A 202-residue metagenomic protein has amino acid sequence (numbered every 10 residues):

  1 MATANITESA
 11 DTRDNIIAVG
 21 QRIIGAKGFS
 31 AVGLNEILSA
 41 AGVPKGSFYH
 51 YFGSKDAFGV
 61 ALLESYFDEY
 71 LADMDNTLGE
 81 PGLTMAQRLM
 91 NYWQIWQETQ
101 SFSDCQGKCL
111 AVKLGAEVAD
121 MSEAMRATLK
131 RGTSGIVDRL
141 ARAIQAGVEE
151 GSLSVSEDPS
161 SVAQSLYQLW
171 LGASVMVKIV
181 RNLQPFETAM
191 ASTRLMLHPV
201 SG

Functional and structural regions predicted by a protein language model:
M1-D11: N-terminal intrinsically disordered/low-complexity leader segments
A2, N15, V19-A61: Helix-turn-helix
D14, A18, C109-V112: Short alpha-helical elements of helix-turn-helix
A61, D75-G107, P159-L166: Hydrophobic alpha-helical connector segments
E64-Y70: Short, basic, alpha-helical segments at the C-terminal edge of helix-turn-helix-like DNA-binding modules
R88, F102-A124: Amphipathic alpha-helical segments used for helix-helix packing
T99-S101, A146, L166-Q184, M196-G202: Amphipathic C-terminal alpha-helical segment
V118-A127, T133-V162, V200-G202: Hydrophobic alpha-helical bundle segments that form small-molecule/ligand-binding pockets
